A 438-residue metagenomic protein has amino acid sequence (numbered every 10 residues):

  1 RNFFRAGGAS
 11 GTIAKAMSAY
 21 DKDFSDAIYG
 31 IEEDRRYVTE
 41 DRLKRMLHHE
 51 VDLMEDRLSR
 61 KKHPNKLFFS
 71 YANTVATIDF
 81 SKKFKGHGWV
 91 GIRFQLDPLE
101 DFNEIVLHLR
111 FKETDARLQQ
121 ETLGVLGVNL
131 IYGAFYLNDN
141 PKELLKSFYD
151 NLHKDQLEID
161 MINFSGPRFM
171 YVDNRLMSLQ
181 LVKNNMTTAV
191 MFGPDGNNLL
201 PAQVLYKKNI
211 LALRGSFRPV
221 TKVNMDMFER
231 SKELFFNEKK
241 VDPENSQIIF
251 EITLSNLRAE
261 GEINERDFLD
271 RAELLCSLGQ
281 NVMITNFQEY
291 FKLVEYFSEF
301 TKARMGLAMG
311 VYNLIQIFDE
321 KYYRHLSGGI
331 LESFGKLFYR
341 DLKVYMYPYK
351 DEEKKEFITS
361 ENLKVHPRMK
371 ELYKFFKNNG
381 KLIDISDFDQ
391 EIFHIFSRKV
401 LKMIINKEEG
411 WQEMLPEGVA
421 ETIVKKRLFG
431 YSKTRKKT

Functional and structural regions predicted by a protein language model:
R1-T438: Nucleotidyltransferase catalytic core that binds NTPs
